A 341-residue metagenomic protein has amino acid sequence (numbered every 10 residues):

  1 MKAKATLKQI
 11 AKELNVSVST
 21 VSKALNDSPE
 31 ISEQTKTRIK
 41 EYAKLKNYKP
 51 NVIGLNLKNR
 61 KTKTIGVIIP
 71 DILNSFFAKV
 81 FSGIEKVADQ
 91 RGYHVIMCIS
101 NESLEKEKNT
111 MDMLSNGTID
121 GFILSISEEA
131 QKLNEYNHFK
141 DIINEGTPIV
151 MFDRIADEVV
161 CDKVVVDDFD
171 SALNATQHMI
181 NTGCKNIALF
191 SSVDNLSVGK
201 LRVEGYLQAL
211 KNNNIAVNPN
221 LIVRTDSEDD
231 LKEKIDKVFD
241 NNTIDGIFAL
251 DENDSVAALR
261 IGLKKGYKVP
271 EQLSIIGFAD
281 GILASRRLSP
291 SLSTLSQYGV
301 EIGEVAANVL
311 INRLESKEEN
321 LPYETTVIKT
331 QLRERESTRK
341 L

Functional and structural regions predicted by a protein language model:
M1-K2, T6, R60-Q177, F239-D240: Alpha-helical recognition/docking segments in bacterial nutrient-uptake and carbohydrate-utilization systems
M1-K63: N-terminal helix-turn-helix DNA-binding module of bacterial transcription factors
A88-I99, L189, L207-E228: Short beta-strand elements in bilobed, periplasmic/extracellular small-molecule ligand-binding domains
D162-L189, E204, Q208, E228-D236 (+2 more regions): Hydrophobic alpha-helical segments within soluble ligand-binding/sensing domains
D168, G199, D251-E252: Helix N-cap/beta->alpha junction signal
L173-I215, N220, P322-T338: An alpha-beta-alpha
D236-L341: Flexible loop/turn connectors
